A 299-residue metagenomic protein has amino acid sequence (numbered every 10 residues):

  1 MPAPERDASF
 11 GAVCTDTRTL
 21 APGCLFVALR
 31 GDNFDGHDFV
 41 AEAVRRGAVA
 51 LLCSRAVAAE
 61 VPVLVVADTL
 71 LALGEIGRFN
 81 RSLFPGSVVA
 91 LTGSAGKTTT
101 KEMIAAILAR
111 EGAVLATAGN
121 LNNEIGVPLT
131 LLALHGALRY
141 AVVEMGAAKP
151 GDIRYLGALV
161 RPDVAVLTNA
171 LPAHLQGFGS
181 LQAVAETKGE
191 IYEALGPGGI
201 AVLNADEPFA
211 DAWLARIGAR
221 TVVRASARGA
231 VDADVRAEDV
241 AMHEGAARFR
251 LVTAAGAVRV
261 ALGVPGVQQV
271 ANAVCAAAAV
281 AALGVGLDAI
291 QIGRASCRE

Functional and structural regions predicted by a protein language model:
M1-T92, T99-R110, I125, L132 (+1 more regions): Short, basic phosphate-binding NTP loop
R6, L52-C53, V65-A67, V114-A118 (+4 more regions): General beta-strand structural signal in soluble alpha/beta enzymes
R6, R18-A21, A56, R81-F84 (+8 more regions): Solvent-exposed alpha-helices and their adjacent loops that cap or buttress functional pockets in soluble metabolic
A12-V13, P150-I153, V235-R236: Glycine-rich, charged/polar anion/phosphate-binding loops that engage phosphate groups from diverse ligands
T15-D16, V27-R30, C53, A116-A118 (+4 more regions): Thr-Gly-centered strand-to-loop micro-motif
G31-F34, A67, S94, L121 (+4 more regions): Short, surface-exposed acidic/glycine-rich loop or hinge patches that mediate macromolecular interfaces
C53-E60, V164-R298: Acidic, Mg2+-coordinating active-site environments of NTP-dependent enzymes
A72-A205, F209-G218: Phosphate-binding loop of NTP-binding sites
